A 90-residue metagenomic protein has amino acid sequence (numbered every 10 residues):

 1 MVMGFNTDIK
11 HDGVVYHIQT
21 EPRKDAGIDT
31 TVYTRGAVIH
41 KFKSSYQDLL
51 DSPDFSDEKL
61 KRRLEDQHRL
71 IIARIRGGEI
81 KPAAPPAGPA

Functional and structural regions predicted by a protein language model:
G4-N6: Short, Gly/Pro- and small/polar-rich lid/capping loops
T20-H40: Short, surface-exposed, low-complexity cationic segments
S44-A90: Acidic, low-complexity intrinsically disordered segments
